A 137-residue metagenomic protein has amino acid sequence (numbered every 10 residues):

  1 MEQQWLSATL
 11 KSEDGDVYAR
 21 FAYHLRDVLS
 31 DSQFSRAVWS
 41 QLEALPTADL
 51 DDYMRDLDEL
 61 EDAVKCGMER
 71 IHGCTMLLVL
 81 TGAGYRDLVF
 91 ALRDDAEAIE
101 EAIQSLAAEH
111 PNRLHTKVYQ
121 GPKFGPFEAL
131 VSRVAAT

Functional and structural regions predicted by a protein language model:
M1-K65, E69-T75, A83, R93-E97 (+1 more regions): Charge-rich, low-complexity segments
S40, G67-E69, L106-A107, T116-Q120: Short, surface-exposed, polar/charged, turn-prone segments marking secondary-structure boundaries
M76, D95, L114-V118: Generic structural motif
L80-R86: Short Gly/Ser/Thr- and Asp/Glu-enriched loop/turn motifs at secondary-structure junctions
L88-F90: Short beta-strand->loop micro-motif that forms the acidic, two-metal-ion catalytic signature in nucleotide-processing
I99-E109: Short amphipathic alpha-helices in soluble, non-transmembrane regions that often serve as interface/regulatory elements
A108-T137: Conserved short beta-strand edge segments in small beta-sheet-based binding/regulatory domains
